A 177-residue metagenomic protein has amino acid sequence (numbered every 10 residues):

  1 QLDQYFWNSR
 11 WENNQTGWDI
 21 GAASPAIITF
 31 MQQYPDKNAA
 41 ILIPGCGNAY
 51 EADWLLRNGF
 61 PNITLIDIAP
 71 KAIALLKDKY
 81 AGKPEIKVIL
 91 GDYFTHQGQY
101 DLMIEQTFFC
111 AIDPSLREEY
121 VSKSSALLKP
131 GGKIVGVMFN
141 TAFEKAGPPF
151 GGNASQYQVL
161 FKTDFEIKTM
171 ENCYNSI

Functional and structural regions predicted by a protein language model:
Q1-G98, I112-I177: Class I (Rossmann-like) S-adenosyl-L-methionine-dependent methyltransferase catalytic domain, capturing the SAM-binding
D101: Conserved acidic residues
I104: A conserved beta-strand element that flanks and buttresses the S-adenosyl-L-methionine
T107-A111: Short catalytic micro-motifs in class I SAM-dependent methyltransferases
